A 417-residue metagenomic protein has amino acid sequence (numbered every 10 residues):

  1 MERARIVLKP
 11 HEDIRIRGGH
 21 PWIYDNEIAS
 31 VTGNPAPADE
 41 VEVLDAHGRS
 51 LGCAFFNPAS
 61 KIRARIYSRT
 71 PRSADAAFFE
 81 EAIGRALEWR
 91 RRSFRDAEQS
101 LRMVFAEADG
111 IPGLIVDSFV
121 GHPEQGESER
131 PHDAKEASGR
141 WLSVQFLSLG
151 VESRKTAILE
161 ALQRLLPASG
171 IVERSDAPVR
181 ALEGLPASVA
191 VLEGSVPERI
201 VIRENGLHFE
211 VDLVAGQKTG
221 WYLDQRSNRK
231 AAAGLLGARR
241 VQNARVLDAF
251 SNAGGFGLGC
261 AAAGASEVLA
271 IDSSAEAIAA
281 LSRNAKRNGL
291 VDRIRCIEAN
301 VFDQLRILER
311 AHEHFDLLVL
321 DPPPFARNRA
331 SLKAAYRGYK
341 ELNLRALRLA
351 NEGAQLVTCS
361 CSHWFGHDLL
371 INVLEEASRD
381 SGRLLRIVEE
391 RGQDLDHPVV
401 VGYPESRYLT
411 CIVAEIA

Functional and structural regions predicted by a protein language model:
M1-A137: Non-catalytic accessory regions of SAM-dependent methyltransferases
V104-E124, E152-W221: Non-catalytic substrate-recognition/targeting regions of SAM-dependent transferases
R240-F250: Conserved class I S-adenosyl-L-methionine
A253-S266: Conserved SAM-binding loop of SAM-dependent methyltransferases across substrates and taxa, primarily the Class I
E267-D272: Conserved SAM-binding motif I beta-strand of class I
E276-D316: S-adenosyl-L-methionine
H314, E341, Q355-A417: C-terminal catalytic and target-recognition region of SAM-dependent MTase-like enzymes, primarily methyltransferases
F315-R345: Mobile active-site "lid"/loop adjacent to the S-adenosyl-L-methionine
